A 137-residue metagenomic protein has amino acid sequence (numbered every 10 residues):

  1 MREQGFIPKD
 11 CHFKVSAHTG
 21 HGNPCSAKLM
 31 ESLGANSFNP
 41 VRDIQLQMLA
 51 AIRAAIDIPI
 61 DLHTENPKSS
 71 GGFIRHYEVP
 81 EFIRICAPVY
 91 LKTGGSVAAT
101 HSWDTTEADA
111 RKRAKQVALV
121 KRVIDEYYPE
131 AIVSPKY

Functional and structural regions predicted by a protein language model:
M1-H18, L46-Y137: Active-site pocket-lining/capping segments in soluble small-molecule metabolic enzymes
P24-A27, L49: Generic hydrophobic/aromatic pocket-lining and core-packing "Φ" positions
M30: Conserved, mostly hydrophobic/aromatic
P40-R42: Short beta->alpha connector loops at strand-helix junctions that form conserved, small/polar/Pro-enriched
